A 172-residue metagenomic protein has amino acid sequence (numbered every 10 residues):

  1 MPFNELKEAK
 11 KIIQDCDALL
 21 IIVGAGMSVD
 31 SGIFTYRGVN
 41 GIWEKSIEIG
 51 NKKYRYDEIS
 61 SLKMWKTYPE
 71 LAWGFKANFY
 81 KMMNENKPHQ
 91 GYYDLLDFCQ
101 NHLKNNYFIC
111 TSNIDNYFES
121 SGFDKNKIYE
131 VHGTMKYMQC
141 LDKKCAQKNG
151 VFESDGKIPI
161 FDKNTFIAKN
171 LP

Functional and structural regions predicted by a protein language model:
M1-P172: Conserved catalytic core of sirtuin-type NAD+-dependent deacylases
